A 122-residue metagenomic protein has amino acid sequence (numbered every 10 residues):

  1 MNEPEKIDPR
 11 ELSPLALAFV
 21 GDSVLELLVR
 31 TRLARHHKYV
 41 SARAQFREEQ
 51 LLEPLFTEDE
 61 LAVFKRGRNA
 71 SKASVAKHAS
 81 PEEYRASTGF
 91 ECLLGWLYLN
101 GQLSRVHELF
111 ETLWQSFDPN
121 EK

Functional and structural regions predicted by a protein language model:
M1-K122: Double-stranded RNA-binding/processing signature
